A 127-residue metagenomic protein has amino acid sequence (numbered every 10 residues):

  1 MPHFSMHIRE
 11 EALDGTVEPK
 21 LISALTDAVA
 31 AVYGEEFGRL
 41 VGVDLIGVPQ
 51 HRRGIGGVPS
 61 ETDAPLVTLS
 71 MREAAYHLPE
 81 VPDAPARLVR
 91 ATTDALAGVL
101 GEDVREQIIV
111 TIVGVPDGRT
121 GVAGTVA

Functional and structural regions predicted by a protein language model:
M1-A127: A domain-level signal for the structural core that forms small-molecule/cofactor-binding pockets and catalytic centers
